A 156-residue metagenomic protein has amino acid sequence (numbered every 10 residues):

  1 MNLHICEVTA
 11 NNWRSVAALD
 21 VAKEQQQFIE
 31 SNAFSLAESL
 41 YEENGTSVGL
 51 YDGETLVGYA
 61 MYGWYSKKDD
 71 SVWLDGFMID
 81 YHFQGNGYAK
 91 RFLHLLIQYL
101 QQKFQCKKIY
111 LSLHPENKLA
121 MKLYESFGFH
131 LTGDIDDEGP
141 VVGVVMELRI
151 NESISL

Functional and structural regions predicted by a protein language model:
L3-H82, L93-L95, Y99, K103 (+2 more regions): Acetyl-CoA-dependent GNAT
D80-H94, H114-K122, S126: Conserved glycine-rich acetyl-CoA-binding loop
Q102-S112: Conserved GNAT acetyl-CoA-binding A-motif
L111-M121, D137-V142: Conserved beta-strand-loop-alpha-helix junction that forms the acyl-donor binding cleft
E125-D134: Conserved acetyl-CoA-binding loop of GNAT-fold acetyltransferases
G143-L156: Terminal substrate-recognition subdomain of acyl/acetyltransferases
